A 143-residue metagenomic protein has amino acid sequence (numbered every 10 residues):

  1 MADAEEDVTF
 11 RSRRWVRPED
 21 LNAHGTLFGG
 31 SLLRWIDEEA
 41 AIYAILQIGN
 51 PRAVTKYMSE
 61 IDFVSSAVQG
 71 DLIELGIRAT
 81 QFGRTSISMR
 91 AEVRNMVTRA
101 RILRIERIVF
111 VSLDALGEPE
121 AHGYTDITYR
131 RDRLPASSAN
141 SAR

Functional and structural regions predicted by a protein language model:
M1-G29, I42, D132, A139-R143: Catalytic strand-loop segment that frames the active site of acyl-thioester-processing enzymes
E6, F10-R11, F63, A67-Q69 (+1 more regions): HotDog/MaoC-like acyl-thioester-processing domains
L27, S31, W35, R104-E106: Long, compositionally biased, intrinsically disordered segments
S31-N50: Active-site helix/loop of acyl-thioester processing domains in fatty-acid/polyketide metabolism, spanning hotdog-fold
N50-S66: Small beta-barrel nucleic-acid-binding modules, principally OB-folds
